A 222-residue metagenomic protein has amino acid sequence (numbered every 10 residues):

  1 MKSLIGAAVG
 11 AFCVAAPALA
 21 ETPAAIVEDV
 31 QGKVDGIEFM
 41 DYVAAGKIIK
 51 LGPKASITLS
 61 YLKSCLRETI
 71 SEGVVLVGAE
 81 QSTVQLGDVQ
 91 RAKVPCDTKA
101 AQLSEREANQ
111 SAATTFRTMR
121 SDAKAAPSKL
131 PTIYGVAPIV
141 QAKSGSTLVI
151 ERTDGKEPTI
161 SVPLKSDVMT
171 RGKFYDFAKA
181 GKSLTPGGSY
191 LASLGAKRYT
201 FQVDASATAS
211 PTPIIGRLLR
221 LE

Functional and structural regions predicted by a protein language model:
K2-A8: Sec-dependent signal peptide recognition, specifically the positively charged N-region followed immediately by
A15-P17: N-terminal signal peptide c-region/cleavage motif recognized by signal peptidases
E21-I48, G52-P53, T58, L62-G155: Flexible, surface-exposed loop/linker segments and immediately adjacent secondary-structure boundaries
G155-G172: Solvent-exposed serine/threonine-rich low-complexity stretches and specific carbohydrate-binding patches
K179-G187: Surface-exposed, short loops/turns at beta-strand junctions within beta-sandwich domains
K197-A209, I214: Edge beta-strands of extracellular beta-sandwich domains
